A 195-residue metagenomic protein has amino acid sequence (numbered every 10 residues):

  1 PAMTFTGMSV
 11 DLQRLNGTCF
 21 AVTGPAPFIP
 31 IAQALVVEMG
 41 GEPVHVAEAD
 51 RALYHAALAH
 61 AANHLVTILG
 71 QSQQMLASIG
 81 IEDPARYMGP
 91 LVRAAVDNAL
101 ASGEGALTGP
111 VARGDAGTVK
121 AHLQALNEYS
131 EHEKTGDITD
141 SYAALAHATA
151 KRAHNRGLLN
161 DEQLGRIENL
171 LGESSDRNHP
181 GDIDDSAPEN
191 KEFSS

Functional and structural regions predicted by a protein language model:
P1-H55: Rossmann-fold dinucleotide-binding core
F20-A21, M75, A148-A153: Helix-loop "lid/cap" segments that line or gate small-molecule binding pockets
Q33-V36, L65-L69, A146: Hydrophobic faces of stable alpha-helices that mediate helix-helix packing
V37, A77-S78, H154: Short polybasic/polar patches that bind polyanions
A49-I138, Y142: Helical "substrate-binding/catalytic lid" subdomain of Rossmann-like NAD(P)-dependent dehydrogenases/reductases
A106-S195: C-terminal active-site/capping subdomain that shapes the small-molecule cofactor and substrate pocket of enzyme
